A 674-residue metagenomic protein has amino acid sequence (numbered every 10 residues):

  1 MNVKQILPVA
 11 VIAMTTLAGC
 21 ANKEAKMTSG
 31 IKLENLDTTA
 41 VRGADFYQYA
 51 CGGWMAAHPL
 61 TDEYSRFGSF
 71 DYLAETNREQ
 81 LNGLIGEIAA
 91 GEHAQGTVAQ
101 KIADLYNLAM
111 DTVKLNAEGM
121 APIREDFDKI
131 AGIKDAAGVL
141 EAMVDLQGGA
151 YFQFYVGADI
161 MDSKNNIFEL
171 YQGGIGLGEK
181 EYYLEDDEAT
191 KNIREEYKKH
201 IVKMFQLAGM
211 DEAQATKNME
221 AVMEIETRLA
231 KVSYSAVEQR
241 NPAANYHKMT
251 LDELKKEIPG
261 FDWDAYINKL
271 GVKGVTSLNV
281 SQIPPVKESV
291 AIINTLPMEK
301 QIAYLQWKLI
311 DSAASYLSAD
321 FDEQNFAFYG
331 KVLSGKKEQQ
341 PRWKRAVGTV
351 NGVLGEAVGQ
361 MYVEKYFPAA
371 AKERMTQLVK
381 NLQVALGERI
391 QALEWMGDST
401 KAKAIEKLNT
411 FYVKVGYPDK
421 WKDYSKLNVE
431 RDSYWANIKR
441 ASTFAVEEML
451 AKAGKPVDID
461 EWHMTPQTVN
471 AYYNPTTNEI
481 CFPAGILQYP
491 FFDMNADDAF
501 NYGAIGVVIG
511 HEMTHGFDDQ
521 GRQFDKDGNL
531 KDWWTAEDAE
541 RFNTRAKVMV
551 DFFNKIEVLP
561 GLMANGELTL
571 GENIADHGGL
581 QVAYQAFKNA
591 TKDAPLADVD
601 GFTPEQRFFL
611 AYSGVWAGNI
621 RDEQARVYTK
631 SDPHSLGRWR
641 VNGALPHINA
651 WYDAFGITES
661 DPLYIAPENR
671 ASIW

Functional and structural regions predicted by a protein language model:
M1-L7: Bacterial N-terminal signal peptides that target proteins for export
T16-G19: C-terminal motif of bacterial Sec signal peptides marking the signal peptidase cleavage site
A21-K23: Bacterial signal peptide processing site
N35-A56, Y183, D187-L207, L570 (+1 more regions): Hydrophobic/aromatic-rich, well-ordered segments within soluble, folded domains that form packed cores
T38-A44, Y49-K114: Active-site-surrounding "flap" and adjacent substrate/cofactor-binding loops of secreted or lumenal enzymes, prototyped
W54-H58, L177-G178, P490: Short, solvent-exposed loop/turn elements at domain surfaces
A74, E257-G260, N279-I283, N351-G355 (+1 more regions): Intrinsically disordered, low-complexity linker/terminal regions across diverse proteins
E87-Q377, N381: Noncatalytic, helix-rich "gating/capping" subdomain that lines the substrate-entry/channel surface of large enzyme
